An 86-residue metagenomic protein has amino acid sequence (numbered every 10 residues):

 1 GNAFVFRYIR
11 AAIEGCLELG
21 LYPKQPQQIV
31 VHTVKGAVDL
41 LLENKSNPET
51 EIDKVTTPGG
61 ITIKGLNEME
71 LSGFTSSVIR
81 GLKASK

Functional and structural regions predicted by a protein language model:
G1-Q27: Anionic-ligand binding region
Q27-K86: NAD(P)-dependent Rossmann-like dehydrogenase/reductase catalytic/cofactor-binding core
